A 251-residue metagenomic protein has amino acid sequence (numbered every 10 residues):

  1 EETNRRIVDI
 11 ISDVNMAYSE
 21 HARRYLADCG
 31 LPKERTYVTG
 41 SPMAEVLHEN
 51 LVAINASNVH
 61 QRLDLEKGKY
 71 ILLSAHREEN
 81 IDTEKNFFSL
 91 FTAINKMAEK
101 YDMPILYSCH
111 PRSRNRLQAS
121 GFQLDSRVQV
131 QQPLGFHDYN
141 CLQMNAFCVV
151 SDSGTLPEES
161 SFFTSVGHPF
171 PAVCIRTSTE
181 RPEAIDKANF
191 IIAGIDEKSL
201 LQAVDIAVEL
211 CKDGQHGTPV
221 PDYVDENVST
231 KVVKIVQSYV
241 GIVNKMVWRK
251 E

Functional and structural regions predicted by a protein language model:
E1-M103, S108, S113-E251: Nucleotide-activated sugar donor-binding and catalytic core shared by glycosyltransferases and related lipid-linked
